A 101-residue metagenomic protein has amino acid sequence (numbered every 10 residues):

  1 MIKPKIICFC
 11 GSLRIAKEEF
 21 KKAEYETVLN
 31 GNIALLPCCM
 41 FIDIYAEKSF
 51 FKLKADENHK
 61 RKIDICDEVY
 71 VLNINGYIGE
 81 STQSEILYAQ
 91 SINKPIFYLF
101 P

Functional and structural regions predicted by a protein language model:
M1-P101: Conserved catalytic or regulatory cores that recognize and/or transform ribose-phosphate-containing ligands
